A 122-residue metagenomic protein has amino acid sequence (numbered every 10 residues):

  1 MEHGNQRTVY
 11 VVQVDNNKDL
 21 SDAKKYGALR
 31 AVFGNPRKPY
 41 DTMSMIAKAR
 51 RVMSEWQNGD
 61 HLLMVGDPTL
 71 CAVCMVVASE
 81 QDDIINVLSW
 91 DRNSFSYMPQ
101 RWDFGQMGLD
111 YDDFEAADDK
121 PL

Functional and structural regions predicted by a protein language model:
M1-H61, V73-L122: Long, low-complexity, Lys/Arg-enriched
M64: Short, surface-exposed polybasic-aromatic patches that bind anionic ligands, especially phosphate groups
